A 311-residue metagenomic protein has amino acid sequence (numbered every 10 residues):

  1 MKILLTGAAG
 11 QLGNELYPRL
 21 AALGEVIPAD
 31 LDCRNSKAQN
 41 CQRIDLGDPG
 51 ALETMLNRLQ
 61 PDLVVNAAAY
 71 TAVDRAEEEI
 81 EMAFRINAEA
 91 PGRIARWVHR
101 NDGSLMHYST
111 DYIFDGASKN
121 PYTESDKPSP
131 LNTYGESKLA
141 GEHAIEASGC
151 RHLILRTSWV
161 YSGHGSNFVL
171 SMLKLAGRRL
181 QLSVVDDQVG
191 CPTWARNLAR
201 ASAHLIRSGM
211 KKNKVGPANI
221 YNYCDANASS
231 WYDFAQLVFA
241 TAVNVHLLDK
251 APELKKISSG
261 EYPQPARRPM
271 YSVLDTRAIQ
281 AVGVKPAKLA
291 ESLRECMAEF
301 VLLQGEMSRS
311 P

Functional and structural regions predicted by a protein language model:
M1-L23: N-terminal Rossmann NAD(P)H-binding glycine-rich loop of SDR-like oxidoreductase domains
C33-P49: Rossmann-fold cofactor-recognition segment
L46-I86: NAD(P)H-binding glycine-rich loop region in Rossmannoid oxidoreductase-like domains and their noncatalytic homologs
V64, E78-M106: NAD(P)-cofactor binding segment of oxidoreductase domains
R85, E89-R93, R100, I113-L155 (+1 more regions): Catalytic helix-loop patch of NAD(P)-dependent Rossmann-fold dehydrogenases
E146-H204: NAD(P)-dependent short-chain dehydrogenase/reductase
A201, S208-Q264, Q304-G305: Mid/C-terminal beta-alpha module of Rossmann-like enzyme folds, strongest in SDR-family dehydrogenases/epimerases
A287-P311: Amphipathic terminal alpha-helices
